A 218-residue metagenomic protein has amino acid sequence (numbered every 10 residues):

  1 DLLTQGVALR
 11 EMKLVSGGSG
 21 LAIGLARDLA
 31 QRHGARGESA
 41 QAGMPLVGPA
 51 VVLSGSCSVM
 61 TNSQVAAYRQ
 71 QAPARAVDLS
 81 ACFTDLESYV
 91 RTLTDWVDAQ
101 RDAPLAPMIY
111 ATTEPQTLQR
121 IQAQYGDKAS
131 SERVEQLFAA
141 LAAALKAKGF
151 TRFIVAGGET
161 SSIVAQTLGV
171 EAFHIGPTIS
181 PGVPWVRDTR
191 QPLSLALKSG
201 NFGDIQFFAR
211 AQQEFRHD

Functional and structural regions predicted by a protein language model:
D1-D218: Active-site catalytic microenvironments in core metabolic enzymes, especially phosphate/sugar-handling
